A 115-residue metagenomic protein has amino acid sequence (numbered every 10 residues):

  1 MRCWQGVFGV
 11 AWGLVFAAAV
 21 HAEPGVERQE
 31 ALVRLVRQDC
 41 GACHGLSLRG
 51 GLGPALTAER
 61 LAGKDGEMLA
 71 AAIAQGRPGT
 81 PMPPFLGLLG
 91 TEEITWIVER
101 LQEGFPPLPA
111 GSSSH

Functional and structural regions predicted by a protein language model:
M1-W4: Positively charged n-region of N-terminal signal peptides that target proteins for export
G6-A17: Bacterial N-terminal signal peptides
G13, E23, R34, E59-R60 (+1 more regions): Short N-terminal micro-motifs specific to bacterial/archaeal maturation and metal-cluster initiation sites
V15-V36, F105-H115: Electrostatic cytochrome c docking/interface patches
P24-R49, M68-Q75: Sequence/structural segment immediately N-terminal to covalent heme-attachment motifs in c-type and related
S47, A58-P107: Extracytoplasmic electron-transfer domains, predominantly the class I c-type cytochrome c fold
L52-T57: Short cysteine/histidine-rich zinc-coordinating motifs and their immediately flanking basic loops
